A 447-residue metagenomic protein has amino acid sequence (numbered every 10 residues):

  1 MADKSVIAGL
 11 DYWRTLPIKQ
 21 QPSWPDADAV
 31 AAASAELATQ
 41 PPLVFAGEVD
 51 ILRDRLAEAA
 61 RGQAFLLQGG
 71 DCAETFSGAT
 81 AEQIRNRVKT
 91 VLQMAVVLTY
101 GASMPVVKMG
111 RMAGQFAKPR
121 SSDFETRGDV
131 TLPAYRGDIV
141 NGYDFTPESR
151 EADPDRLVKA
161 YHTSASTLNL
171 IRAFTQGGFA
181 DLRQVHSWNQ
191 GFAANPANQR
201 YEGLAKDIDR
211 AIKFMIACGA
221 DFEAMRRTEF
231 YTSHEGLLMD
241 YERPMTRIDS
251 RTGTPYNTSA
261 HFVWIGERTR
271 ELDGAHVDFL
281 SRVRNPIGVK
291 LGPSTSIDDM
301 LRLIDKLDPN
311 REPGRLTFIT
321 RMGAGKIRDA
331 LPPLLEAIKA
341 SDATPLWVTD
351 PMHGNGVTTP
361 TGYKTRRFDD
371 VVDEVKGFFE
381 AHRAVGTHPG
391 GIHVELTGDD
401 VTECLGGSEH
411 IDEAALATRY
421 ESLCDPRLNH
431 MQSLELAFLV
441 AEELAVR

Functional and structural regions predicted by a protein language model:
M1-D138: Long, contiguous, compositionally biased segments that the model treats as domain-scale units
M1-Q40, G406-R447: N-terminal charge/polar-biased segments
I51-R53, D273-H276, L303, P332-L334: Glycine-rich, charged/polar anion/phosphate-binding loops that engage phosphate groups from diverse ligands
F65-D71, S281-V283, E312-G314, H353-T358: Short acidic (Asp/Glu) and glycine-rich catalytic loops that position anionic groups and cofactors
G70, G110, G292, D350-M352 (+1 more regions): Anionic group-transfer/hydrolysis microenvironments
E74, A79-G323, R366, G391-H393 (+1 more regions): Active-site-facing alpha/beta catalytic cores
M300-L303, L307-P309, R315-W347, H353-S408: Non-transmembrane, aqueous-exposed alpha-helical and coiled segments at domain scale
